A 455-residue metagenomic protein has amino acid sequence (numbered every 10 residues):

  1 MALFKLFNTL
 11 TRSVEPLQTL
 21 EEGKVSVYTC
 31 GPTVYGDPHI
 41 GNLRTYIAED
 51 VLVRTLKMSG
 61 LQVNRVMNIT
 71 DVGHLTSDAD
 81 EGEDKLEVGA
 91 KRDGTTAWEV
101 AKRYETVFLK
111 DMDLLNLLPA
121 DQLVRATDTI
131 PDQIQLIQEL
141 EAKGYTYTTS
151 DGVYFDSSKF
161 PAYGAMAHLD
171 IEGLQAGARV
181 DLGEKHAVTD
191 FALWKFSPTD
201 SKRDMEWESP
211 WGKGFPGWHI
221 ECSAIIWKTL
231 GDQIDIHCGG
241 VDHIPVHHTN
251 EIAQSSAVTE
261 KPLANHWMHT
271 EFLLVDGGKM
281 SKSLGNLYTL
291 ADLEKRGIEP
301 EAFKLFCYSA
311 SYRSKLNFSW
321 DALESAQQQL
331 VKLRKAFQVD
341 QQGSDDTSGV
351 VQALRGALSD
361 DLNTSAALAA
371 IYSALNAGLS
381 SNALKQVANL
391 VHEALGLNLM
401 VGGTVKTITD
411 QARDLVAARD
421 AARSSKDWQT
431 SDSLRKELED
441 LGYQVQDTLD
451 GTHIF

Functional and structural regions predicted by a protein language model:
M1-Y35, D50, K110, I130-V339: Alpha-helical recognition segments enriched in aromatics with Gly/Pro capping that present substrate-recognition
T11-V14, L20-N116, D450, I454: N-terminal, positively charged nucleic-acid-binding surface of large information/translation enzymes
Q62-N64, G144-S150, G378, Q444-Q446: Short, well-structured beta-strand/strand-turn elements
V66-H74, A101-F108, L118-Q133, D151-F160: Short, glycine/charge-rich beta-strand/loop segments that flank catalytic centers and engage negatively charged groups
A90-T96, Q122-T127, G212, G240: The substrate-binding groove and active-site-proximal loops of carbohydrate-active enzymes, especially glycoside
K279-F455: Structural preference for alpha-helix termini/caps and helix-kink/transition segments
